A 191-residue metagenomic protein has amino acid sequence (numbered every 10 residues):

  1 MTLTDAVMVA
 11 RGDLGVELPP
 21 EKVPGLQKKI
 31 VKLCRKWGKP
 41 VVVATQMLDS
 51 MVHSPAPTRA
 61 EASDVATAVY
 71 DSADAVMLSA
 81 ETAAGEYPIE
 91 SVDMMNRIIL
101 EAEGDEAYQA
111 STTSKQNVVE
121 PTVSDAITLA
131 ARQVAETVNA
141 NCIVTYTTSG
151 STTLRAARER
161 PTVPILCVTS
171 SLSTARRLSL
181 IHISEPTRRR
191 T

Functional and structural regions predicted by a protein language model:
M1-T45, M51-A62: Conserved alpha/beta-domain cores
T2-V7, S72-A73, R160-P164: Glycine-enriched alpha-helix->loop->beta-strand junction motifs that scaffold or abut catalytic
A10, Q46, A68, A156: Conserved, mostly hydrophobic/aromatic
R11-V16, V65-Y87: Glycine-rich phosphate-binding active-site loops on the catalytic face of alpha/beta enzymes
I30, K36-K39, S124, S170-L180: Generic long, charged, amphipathic alpha-helical segments
A44, S79, G85, G104-S114 (+2 more regions): Flexible, glycine/charged-enriched surface loops at secondary-structure junctions
M94-A131: Long, charged amphipathic helices and adjacent flexible linkers at domain junctions
I181-T191: Single conserved hydrophobic/aromatic residue that forms the stacking wall/gate of nucleotide- or nucleobase-binding
